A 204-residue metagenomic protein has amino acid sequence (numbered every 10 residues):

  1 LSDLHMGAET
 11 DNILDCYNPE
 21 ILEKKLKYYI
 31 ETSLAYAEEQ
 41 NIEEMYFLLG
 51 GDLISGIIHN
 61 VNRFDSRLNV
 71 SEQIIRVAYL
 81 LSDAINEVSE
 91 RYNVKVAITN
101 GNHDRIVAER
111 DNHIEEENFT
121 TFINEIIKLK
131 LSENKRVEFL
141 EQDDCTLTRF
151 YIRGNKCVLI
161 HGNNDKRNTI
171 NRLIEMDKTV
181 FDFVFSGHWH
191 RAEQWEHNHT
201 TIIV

Functional and structural regions predicted by a protein language model:
L1-H5, L14-C16: Recognizes the extracellular SEMA beta-propeller fold with strongest preference for semaphorin/plexin SEMA domains
S2, F139-D143: A general structural motif
D3, D52, L81, G101 (+3 more regions): Divalent metal-coordination and catalytic microenvironments
H5-T10, I54-I58, N102-V107, N164-R167 (+1 more regions): Active-site environment of divalent metal-dependent phosphoester hydrolases
N12-K130: Core catalytic region of metal-dependent phosphoesterases/phosphodiesterases, especially metallo-beta-lactamase-like
E117-T121, E125-E133, D144, K156-V204: Conserved beta-sheet core of the metallophosphoesterase superfamily
C145-R149: Short, acidic/polar N-cap/turn motifs at the starts of alpha helices
F150-G154: Active-site beta-strand termini and strand-to-loop segments that position acidic
